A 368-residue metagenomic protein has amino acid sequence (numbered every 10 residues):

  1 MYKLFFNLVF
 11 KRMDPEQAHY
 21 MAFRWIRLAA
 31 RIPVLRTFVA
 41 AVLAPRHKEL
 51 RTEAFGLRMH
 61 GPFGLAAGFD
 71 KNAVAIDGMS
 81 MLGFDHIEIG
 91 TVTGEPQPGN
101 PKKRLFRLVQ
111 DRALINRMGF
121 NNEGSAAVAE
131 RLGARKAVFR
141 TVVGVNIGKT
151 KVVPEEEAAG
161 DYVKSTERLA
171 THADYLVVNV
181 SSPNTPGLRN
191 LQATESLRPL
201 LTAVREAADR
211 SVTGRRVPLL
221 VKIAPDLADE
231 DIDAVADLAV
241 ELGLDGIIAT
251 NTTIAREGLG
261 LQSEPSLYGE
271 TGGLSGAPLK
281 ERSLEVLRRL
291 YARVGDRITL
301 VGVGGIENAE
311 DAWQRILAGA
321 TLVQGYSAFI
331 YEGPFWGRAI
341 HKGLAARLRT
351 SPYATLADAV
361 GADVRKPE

Functional and structural regions predicted by a protein language model:
Y2-T52, N116, N121, S125-A126: An N-cap/entry alpha-helix motif that binds or orients negatively charged groups
R36-P45, P183-S196, L238-D296: Glycine/Thr-rich beta-alpha phosphate-binding loop at enzyme active sites
L57-G64, F139-V145, R210-L227, A292-G302: Short beta-strand/loop segments at the ligand-binding rim of alpha/beta enzyme cores
N72-M81, L227-E241, A292, D296 (+1 more regions): Catalytic cores of alpha/beta
D85-Q97, V180-S182, G246-R256, G305-I306 (+1 more regions): Glycine-rich phosphate-binding active-site loops on the catalytic face of alpha/beta enzymes
G90-R140: A gly/proline- and charged-residue-enriched helix-loop-helix capping module
P96-R112, E257-T271, F329-Y353: C-terminal helical cap(s) of enzyme catalytic domains, especially alpha/beta-barrels
T150-V163, N190, S196, L220-E241: Active-site glycine- and acidic-residue-rich loops that bind and position anionic ligands or nucleotide-like cofactors
